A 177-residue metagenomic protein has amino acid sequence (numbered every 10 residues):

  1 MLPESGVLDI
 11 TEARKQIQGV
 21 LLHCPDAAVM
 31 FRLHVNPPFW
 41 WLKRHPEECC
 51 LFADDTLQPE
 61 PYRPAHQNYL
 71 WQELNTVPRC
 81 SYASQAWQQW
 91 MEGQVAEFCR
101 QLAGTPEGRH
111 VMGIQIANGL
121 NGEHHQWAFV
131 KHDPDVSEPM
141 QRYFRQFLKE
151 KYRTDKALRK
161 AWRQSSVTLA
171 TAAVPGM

Functional and structural regions predicted by a protein language model:
M1, F31-V35, N118: A cross-domain feature marking catalytic cores of carbohydrate-active enzymes and several ubiquitous metabolic/repair
M1-I17, L21, A65-R79, A83: Active-site-adjacent substrate/metal-binding segments within catalytic domains of carbohydrate-active enzymes
L2-P3, P38-L42: Short active-site-adjacent helix-start/loop capping segments
I17-C24, C99, A103: Surface-exposed amphipathic alpha-helices with a cationic face
C24, L33-W40: Short beta-alpha junction loops
D26-R32, V111-Q115: Structural preference for beta-strand elements that scaffold enzyme active sites
K43-M177: Polysaccharide-binding and catalytic clefts of secreted carbohydrate-active enzymes
